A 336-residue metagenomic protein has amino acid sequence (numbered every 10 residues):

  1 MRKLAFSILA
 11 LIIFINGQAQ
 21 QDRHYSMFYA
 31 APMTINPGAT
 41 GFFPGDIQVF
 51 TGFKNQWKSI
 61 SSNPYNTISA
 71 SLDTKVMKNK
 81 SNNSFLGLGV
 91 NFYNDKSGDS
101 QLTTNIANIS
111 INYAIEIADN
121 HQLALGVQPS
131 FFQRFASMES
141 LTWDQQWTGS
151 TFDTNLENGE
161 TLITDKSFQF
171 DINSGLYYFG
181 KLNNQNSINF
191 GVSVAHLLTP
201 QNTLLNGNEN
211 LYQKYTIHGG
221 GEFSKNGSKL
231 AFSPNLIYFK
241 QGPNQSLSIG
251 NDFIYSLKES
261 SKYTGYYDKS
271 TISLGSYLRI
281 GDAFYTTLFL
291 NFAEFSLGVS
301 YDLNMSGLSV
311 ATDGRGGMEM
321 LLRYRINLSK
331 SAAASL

Functional and structural regions predicted by a protein language model:
L4-I13: Sec-dependent N-terminal signal peptides
Q20-L336: Subset of outer-membrane beta-barrel
